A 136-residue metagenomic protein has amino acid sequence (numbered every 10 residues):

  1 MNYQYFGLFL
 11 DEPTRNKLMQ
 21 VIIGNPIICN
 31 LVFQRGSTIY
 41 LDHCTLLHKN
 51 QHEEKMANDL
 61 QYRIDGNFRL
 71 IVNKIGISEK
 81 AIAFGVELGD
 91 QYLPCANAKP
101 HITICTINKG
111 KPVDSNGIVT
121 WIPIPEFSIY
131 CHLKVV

Functional and structural regions predicted by a protein language model:
M1-V136: Histidine-dependent nucleotide/RNA phosphoesterase domain, centered on the 2H-phosphoesterase fold with its duplicated
